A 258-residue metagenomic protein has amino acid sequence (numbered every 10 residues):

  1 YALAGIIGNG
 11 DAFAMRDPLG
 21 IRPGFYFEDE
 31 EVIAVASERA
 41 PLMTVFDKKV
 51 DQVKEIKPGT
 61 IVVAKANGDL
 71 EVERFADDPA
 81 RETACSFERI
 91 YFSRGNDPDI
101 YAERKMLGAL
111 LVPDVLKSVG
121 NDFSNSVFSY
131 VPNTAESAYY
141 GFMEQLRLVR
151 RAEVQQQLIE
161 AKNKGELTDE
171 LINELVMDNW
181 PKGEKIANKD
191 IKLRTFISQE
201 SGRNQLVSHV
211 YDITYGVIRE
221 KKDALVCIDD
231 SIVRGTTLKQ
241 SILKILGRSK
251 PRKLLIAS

Functional and structural regions predicted by a protein language model:
Y1-E136, Y140-I218: N-terminal segments that mediate ammonia production and transfer in glutamine-dependent amidotransferase systems
G202-S258: PRPP/pyrophosphate-binding module of the type I phosphoribosyltransferase fold
